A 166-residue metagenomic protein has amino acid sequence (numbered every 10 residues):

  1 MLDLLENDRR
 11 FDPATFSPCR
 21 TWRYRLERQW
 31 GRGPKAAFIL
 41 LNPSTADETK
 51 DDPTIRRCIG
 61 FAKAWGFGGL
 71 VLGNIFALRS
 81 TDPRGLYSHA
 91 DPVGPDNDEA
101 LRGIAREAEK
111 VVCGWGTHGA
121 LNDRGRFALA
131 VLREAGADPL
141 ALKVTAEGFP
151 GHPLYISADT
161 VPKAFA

Functional and structural regions predicted by a protein language model:
M1-D52: Active-site and ligand/interface coordination hotspots across diverse enzymes and nucleic-acid-associated assemblies
R20, D52-I59, D91-E99: Short acidic (Asp/Glu) patches
L41-A46, P83-S88, C113: Short, basic, glycine/proline-bearing loop/turn elements
P43-S44, A77-L78, H118, A146-E147: Short, solvent-exposed loop/turn segments at secondary-structure junctions
S44-G66: A short mixed-secondary-structure module that forms the rim of ligand-binding clefts
G68-R84: Short connector loops at secondary-structure junctions
L86-A166: Glycine/proline-rich loop-helix segments at beta-alpha junctions forming the active-site rim of enzyme cores
